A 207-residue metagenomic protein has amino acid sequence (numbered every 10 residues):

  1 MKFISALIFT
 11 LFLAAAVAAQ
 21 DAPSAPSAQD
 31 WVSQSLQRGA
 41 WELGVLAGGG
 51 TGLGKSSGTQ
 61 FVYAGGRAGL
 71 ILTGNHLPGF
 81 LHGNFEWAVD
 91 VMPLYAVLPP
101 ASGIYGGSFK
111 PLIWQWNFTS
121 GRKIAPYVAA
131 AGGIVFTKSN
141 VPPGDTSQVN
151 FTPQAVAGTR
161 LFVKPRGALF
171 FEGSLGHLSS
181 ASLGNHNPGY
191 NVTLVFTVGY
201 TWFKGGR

Functional and structural regions predicted by a protein language model:
M1-S35, G205-R207: Cleavable N-terminal export/targeting peptides
D21, W31-A40, T73-F85, T119-A125 (+2 more regions): Short loop/turn motifs that connect adjacent beta-strands in outer-membrane beta-barrel proteins
G39-W41, G58-A64, G103-K110, I124 (+2 more regions): Residues that define the transmembrane beta-barrel architecture of outer-membrane proteins
W41-G49, F85-Y95, V128-I134, F171-H177 (+1 more regions): Transmembrane beta-barrel strands of outer-membrane/channel proteins
K55-T59, L98-G103, S139-T146, A181-P188: Outer-membrane beta-barrel translocator domains and adjoining extracellular loop/strand segments of Gram-negative
A64-N140: Gram-negative (and chloroplast) outer-membrane scaffold detector with strong preference for beta-barrel transmembrane
G66, Y190-R207: Outer-membrane beta-barrel "beta-signal"
R67-G69, I113-Q115, V156-G158, T197-T201: Outer-membrane beta-barrel architecture
